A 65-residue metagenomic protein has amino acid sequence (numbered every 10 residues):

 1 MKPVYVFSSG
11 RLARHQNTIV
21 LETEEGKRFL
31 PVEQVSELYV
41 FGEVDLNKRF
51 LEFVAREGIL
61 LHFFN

Functional and structural regions predicted by a protein language model:
M1-N65: N-terminal intrinsically disordered, cationic/polar leader segments that include organellar targeting peptides
